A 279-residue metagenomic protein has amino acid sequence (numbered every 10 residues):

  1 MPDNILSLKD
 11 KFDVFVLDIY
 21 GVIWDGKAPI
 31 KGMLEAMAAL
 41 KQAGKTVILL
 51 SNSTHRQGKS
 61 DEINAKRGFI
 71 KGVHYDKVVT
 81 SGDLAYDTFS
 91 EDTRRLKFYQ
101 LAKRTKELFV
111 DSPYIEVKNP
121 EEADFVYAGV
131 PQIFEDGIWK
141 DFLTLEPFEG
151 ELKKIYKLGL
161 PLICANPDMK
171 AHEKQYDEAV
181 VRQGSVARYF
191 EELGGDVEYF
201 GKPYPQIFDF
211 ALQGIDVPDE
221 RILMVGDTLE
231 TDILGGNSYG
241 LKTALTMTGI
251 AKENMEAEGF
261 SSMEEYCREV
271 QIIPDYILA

Functional and structural regions predicted by a protein language model:
M1-I19, W24-Q42, L50, T54 (+2 more regions): Asp-based, Mg2+/Mn2+-dependent phosphohydrolase catalytic module
